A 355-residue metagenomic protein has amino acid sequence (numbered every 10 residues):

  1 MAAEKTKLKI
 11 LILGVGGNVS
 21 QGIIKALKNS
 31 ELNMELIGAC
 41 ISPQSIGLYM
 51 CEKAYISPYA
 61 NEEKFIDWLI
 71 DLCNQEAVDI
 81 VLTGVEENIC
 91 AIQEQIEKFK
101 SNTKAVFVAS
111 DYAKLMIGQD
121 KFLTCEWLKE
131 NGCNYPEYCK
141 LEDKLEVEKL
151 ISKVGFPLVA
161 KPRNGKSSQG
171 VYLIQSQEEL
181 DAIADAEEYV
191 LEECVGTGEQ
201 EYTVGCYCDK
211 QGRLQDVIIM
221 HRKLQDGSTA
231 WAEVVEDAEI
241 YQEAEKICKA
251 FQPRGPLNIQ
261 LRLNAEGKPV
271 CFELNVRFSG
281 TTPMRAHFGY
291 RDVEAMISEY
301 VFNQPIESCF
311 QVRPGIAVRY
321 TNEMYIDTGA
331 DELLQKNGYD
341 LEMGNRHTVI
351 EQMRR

Functional and structural regions predicted by a protein language model:
M1-V108, L145: ATP-binding N-terminal substructure of ATP-dependent carboxylate-amine bond-forming enzymes
L8, E76, E239-R355: ATP-dependent carboxylate activation and anion-phosphoryl transfer catalytic cores that bind Mg-ATP to form
Q44-C51, L150-K153, D181-D185: Short loop/helix-cap segments at secondary-structure boundaries that form the rim of catalytic
A113-K153: Glycine-/Pro-rich loop/turn segments that contact NAD(P) or position catalytic residues in Rossmann-like domains
L128-K129, I151-Q169, E188-E199, V217-I219: ATP-grasp fold ATP-binding core
Y172-Q252, R262-V270: Phosphate-binding site of ATP-dependent enzymes
